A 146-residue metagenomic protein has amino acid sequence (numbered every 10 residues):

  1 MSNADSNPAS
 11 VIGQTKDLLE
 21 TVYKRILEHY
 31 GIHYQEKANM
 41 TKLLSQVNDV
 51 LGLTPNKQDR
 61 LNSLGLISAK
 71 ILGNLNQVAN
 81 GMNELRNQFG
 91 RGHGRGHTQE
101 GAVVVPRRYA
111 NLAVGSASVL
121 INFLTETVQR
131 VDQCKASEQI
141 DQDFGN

Functional and structural regions predicted by a protein language model:
M1-G73, Q77-N80, T127-G145: Amphipathic alpha-helical interface elements
S68, L72-K135: Charge-enriched, short contiguous segments at helix-coil
